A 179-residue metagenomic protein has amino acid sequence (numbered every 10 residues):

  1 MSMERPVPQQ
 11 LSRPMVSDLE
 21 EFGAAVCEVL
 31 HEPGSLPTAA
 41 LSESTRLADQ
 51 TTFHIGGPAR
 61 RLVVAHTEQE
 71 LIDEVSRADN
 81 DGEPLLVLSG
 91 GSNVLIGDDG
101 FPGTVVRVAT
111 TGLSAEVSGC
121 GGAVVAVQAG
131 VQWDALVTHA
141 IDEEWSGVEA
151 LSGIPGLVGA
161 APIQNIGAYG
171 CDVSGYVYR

Functional and structural regions predicted by a protein language model:
S2-V7, D18-Y178: Anion-binding (especially nucleotide phosphate/pyrophosphate-binding) glycine-rich loop and adjoining beta-alpha core
Q10-L11: Cationic, low-complexity basic patches in intrinsically disordered or flexible, solvent-exposed regions
M15: ADP-ribose/NAD+-binding catalytic cleft of ART/PARP-like enzymes
